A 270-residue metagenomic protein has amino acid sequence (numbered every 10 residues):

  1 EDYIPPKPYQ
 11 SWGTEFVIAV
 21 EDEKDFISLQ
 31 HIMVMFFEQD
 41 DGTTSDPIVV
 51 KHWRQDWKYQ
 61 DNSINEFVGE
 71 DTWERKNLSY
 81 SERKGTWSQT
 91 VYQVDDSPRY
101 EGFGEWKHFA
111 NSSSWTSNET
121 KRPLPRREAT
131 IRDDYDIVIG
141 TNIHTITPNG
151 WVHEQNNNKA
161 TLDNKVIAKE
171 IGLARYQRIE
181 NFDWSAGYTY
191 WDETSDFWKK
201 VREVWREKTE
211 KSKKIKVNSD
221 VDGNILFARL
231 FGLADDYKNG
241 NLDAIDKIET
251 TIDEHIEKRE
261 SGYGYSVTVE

Functional and structural regions predicted by a protein language model:
D2, I32-M35, T120-R126, E154-A160: Generic short beta-strand segments
I4-P6, W12-E21, R54-Q55, I139-I146 (+1 more regions): Hydrophobic/aromatic beta-strand elements that line small-molecule binding cavities or substrate pockets in beta-rich
I4-Y9, D163-I167: Short consensus segments that form the blades of beta-propeller domains, in both extracellular/periplasmic
D22-V49, I64-N65: N-terminal intrinsically disordered, cationic/polar leader segments that include organellar targeting peptides
S28-H31, Q89, S117, W151-N157 (+1 more regions): Short hydrophobic/aromatic-rich beta-strand segments that constitute the beta-sheet cores of beta-sandwich/beta-barrel
V50, R54-V94: Extended alpha-helical scaffolding regions
R75-I139: Short helix-loop boundary/capping segments
Y135-E270: Acidic, serine/threonine-rich low-complexity disordered tracts
